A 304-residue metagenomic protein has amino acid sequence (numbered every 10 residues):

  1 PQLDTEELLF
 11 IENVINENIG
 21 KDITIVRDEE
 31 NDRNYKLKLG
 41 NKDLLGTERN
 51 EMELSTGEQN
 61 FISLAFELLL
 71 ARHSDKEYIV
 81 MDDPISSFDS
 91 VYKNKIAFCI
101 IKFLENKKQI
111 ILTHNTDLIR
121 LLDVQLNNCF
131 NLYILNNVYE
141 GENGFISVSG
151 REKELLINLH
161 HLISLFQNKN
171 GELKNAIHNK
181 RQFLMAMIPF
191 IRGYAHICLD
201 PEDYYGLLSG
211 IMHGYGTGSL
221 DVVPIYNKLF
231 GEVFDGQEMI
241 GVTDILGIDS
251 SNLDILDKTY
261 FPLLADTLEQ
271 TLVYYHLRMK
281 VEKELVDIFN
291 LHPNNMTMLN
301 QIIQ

Functional and structural regions predicted by a protein language model:
P1-E6, L156-N170, T271, K280-K283 (+3 more regions): Coupling/switch segment of ABC-type P-loop NTPase heads
P1-L54, L69, D75: Extended helical coiled-coil dimerization/tether regions that scaffold and oligomerize large DNA-maintenance assemblies
I23, K76-Y78, K108-I110: Beta-sheet entry/capping signal
M52-S55, D82-S86: Catalytic acidic motif of RecA-like/P-loop NTPases
T56-V80, N94-F103: GG-anchored amphipathic helix commonly corresponding to the ABC/SMC/Rad50 NBD signature/C-loop
S87-S90, N94: Conserved D-loop-proximal element of ABC-family nucleotide-binding domains
C99-G236: C-terminal lobe/lid and adjacent interdomain/linker elements of RecA-like ASCE P-loop ATPase modules
H196-Q304: Extended alpha-helical coiled-coil/bundle linker/stalk regions that scaffold oligomerization and domain organization
